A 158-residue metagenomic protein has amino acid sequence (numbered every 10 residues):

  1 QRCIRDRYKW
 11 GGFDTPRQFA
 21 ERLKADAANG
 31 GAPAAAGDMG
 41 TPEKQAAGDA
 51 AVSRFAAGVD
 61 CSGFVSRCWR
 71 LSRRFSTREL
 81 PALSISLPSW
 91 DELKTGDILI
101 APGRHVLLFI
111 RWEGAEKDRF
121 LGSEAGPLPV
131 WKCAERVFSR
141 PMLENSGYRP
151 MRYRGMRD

Functional and structural regions predicted by a protein language model:
Q1, R5-S62: N-terminal capping segments
R5-Y8, F75-A82: Surface-exposed patches in mature extracellular/periplasmic domains of secreted proteins
A57-R73: Mid-length scaffold segments of soluble, non-membrane domains
G58-S62, L93, M151: Short alpha-helical patches at coil-to-helix transitions and adjacent helical residues in well-structured domains
E79-W90, F109-D158: Aromatic- and glycine-rich peptidoglycan recognition patches
K94-I98: Structural motif
R104-H105: Histidine-centered active-site/metal-ligand motif
